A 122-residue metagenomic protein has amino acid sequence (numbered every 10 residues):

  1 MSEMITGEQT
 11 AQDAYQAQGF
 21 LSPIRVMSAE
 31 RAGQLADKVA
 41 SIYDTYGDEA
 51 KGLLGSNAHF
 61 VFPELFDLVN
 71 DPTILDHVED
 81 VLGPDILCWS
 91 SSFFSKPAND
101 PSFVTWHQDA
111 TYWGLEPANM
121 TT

Functional and structural regions predicted by a protein language model:
M1-P117: Non-heme Fe(II)-dependent double-stranded beta-helix
T121-T122: Conserved N-terminal beta-strand and adjoining loop/helix that marks the start of the Nudix/MutT-like hydrolase domain
